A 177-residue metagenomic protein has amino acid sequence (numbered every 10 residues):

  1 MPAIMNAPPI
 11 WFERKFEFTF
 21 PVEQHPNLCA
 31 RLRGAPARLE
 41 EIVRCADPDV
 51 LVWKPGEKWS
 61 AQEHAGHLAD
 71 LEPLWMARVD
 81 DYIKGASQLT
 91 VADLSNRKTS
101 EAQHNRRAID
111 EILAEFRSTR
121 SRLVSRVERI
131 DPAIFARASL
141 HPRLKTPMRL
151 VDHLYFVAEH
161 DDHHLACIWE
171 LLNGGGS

Functional and structural regions predicted by a protein language model:
M1-E17, D49-S95, V124, E128 (+1 more regions): Short, contiguous alpha-helical
R14-A30: Short, charged, low-complexity loops and linkers
F20-Q24, S60, E101-A108, K145-R149: Short amphipathic alpha-helical segments at helix-loop
P26, A30-R33, Q62, G66 (+4 more regions): A generic "alpha-helical surface" signal
A30-P36, E40-C45, K98-R137: Acidic/histidine-rich alpha-helical segments that form the ligand environment of transition-metal centers
